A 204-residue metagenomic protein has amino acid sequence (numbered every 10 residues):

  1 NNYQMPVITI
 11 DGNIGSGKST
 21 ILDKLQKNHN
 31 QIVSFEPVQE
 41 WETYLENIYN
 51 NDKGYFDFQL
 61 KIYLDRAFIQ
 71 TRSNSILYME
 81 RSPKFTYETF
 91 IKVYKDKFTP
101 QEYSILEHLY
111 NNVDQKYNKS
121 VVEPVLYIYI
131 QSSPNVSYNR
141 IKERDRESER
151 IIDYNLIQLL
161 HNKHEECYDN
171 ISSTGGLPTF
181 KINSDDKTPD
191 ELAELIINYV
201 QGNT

Functional and structural regions predicted by a protein language model:
I10: Hydrophobic anchor at the beta1->P-loop junction of P-loop NTPases
N13: P-loop (Walker A) phosphate-binding loop of NTP-binding proteins
K18: Conserved lysine of the Walker
I21, L25: Hydrophobic positions on the alpha1 helix immediately C-terminal to the Walker A/P-loop
K27-F68, E88-F90: Conserved substrate/cofactor phosphate-moiety recognition/catalytic segment in nucleotide-dependent phosphotransferases
Y63-L77, N112-N118: Short amphipathic alpha-helices and their capping/turn segments at secondary-structure boundaries
E88-E166: A glycine- and Lys/Arg-enriched "phosphate-lid" helix/loop adjacent to the NTP-binding pocket of small-molecule kinases
Y138-T204: NTP-dependent small-molecule kinase module
